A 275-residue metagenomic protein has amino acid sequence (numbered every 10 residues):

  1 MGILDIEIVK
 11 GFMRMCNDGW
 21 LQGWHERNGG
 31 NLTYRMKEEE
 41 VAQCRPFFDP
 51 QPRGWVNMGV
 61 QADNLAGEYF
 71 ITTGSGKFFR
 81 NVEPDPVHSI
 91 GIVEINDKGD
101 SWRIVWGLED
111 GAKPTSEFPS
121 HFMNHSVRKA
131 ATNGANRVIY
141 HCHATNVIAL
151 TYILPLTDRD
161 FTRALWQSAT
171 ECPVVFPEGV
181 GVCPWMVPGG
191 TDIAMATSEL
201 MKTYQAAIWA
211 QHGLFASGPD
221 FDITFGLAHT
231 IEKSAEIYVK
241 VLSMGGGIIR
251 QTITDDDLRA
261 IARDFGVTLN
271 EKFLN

Functional and structural regions predicted by a protein language model:
M1-N275: Glycine-rich flexible loops
